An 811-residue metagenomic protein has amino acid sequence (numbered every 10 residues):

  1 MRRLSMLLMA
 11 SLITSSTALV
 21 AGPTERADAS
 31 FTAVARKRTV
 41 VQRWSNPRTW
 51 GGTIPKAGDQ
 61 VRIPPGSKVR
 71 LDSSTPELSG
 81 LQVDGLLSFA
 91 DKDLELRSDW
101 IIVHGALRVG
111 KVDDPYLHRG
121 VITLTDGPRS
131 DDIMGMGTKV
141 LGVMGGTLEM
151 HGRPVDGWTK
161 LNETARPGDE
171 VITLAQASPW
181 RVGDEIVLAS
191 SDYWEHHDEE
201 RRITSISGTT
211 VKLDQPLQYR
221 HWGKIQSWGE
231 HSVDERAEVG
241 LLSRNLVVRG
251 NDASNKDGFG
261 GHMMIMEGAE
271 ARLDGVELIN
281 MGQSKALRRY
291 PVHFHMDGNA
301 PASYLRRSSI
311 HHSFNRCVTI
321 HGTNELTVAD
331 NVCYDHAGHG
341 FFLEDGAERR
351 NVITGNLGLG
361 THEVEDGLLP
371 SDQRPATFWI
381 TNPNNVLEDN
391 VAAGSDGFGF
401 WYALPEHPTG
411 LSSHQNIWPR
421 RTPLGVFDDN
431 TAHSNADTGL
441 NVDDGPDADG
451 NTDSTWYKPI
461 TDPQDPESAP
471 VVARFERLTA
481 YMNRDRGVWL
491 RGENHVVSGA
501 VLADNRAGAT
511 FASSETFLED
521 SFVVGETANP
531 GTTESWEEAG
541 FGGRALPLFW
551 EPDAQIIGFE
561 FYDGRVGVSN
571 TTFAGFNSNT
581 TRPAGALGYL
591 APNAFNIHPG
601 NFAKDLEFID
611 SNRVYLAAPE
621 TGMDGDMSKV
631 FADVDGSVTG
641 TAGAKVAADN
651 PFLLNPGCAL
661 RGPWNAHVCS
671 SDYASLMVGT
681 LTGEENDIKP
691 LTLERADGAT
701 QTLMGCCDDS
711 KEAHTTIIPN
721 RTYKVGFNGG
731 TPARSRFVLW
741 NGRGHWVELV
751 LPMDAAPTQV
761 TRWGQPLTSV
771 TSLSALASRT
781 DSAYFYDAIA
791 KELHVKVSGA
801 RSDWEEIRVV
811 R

Functional and structural regions predicted by a protein language model:
E25-D131, M136-T138, G145-G152, G157-V182 (+19 more regions): Extracellular beta-sheet-rich ligand-binding/adhesion modules
G58-K160, W180, V187-E199, T210-I265 (+10 more regions): Extracellular beta-helix/beta-solenoid repeat scaffolds
L78-V83, I101-V103, L107-V109, V143 (+17 more regions): All-beta strand scaffolds that present successive hydrophobic residues in beta-strands
D91-L94, A106-R108, V112-D114, H118-R119 (+12 more regions): Short glycine/acidic-rich loop motifs that flank beta-strands on beta-rich extracellular proteins
A165, E170-K212, L751-M753, Q765: Ser/Thr/Gly-rich low-complexity blocks that favor extended beta-strand/coil architectures
E170-T173, V738-W763, E806-V809: Surface-exposed beta-strand/loop patches in extracellular or lumenal glycoproteins
Q218, T715, L776-R811: C-terminal beta-strand-rich structural cap/linker in extracellular carbohydrate-active enzymes
R244-N245, A271-N280, P301-F314, N324-F342 (+9 more regions): Right-handed parallel beta-helix
